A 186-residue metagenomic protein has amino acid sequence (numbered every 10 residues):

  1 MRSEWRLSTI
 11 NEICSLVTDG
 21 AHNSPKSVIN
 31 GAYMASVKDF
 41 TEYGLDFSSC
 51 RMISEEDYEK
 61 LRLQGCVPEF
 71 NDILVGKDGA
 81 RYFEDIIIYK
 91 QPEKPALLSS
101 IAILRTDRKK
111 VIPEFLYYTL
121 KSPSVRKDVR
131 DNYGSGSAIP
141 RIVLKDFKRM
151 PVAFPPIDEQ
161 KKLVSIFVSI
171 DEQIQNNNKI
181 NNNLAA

Functional and structural regions predicted by a protein language model:
M1-G20, R149-A186: Non-catalytic DNA-recognition/assembly elements of restriction-modification systems
L7-K26, K38-I73: Sequence-specific dsDNA recognition surfaces
G31, S49, L98-S100: A generic structural signal for short beta-strands and their flanking turns/coil linkers
S36-V37, E55-S122: A short beta-sheet element
T41, A80, P156: Flexible, active-site-proximal loop/turn residues at the rims of small-molecule/cofactor binding pockets and catalytic
K94-I101, E114, G134-V164: A short glycine-rich beta-alpha junction/loop motif
